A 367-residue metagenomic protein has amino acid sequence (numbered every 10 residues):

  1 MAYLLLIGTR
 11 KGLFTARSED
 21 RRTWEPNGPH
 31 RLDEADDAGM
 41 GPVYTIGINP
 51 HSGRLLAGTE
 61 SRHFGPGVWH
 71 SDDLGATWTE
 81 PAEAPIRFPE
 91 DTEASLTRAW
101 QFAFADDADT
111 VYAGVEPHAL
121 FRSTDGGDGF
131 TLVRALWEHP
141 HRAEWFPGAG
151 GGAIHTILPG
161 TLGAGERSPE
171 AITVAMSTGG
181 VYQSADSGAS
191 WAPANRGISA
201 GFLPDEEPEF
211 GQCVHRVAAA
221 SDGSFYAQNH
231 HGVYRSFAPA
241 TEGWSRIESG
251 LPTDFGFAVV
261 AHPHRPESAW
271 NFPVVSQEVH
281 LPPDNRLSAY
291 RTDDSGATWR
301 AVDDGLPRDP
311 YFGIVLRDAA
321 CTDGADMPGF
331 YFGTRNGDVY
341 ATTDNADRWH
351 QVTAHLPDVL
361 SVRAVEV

Functional and structural regions predicted by a protein language model:
M1-V367: Extracellular glycan-interacting surfaces
